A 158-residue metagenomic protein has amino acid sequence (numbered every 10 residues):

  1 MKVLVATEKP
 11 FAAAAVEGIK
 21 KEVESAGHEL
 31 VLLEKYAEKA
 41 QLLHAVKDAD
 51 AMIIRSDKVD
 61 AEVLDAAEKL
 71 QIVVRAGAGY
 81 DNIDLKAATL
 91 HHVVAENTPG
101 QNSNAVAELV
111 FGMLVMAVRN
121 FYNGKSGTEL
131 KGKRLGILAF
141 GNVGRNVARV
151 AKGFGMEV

Functional and structural regions predicted by a protein language model:
M1-A49, G155: N-terminal glycine-/charge-rich "phosphate-binding" loop or analogous flexible N-terminal tail
K2, V94, R134: Charged active-site motifs of nucleotide-sugar-dependent glycosyltransferases
K9, S103-A105, V118-N120, K152-G153 (+1 more regions): Structural/interface elements that position substrates and couple domains in central-metabolism enzymes
K9-A12, E34-E38, R55-V59, G77-Y80 (+1 more regions): Short beta->alpha connector loops
E24, T89, K152: Anion (oxyanion) recognition and catalysis
D50-G127: Phosphate/diphosphate ligand-binding glycine-rich loop within oxidoreductases
G127-V158: Rossmann-like dinucleotide/phosphate-binding beta-alpha-beta segment
